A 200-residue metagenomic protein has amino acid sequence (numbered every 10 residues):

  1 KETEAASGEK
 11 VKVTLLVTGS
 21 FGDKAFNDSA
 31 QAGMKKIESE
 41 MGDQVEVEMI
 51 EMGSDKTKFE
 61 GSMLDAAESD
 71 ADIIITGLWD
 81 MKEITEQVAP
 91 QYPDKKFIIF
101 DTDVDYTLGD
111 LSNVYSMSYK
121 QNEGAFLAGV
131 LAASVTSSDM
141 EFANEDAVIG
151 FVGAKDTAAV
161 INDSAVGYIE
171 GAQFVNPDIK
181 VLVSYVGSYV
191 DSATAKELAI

Functional and structural regions predicted by a protein language model:
E2-I200: A residue-level marker of the well-folded mature domains of exported/periplasmic proteins
